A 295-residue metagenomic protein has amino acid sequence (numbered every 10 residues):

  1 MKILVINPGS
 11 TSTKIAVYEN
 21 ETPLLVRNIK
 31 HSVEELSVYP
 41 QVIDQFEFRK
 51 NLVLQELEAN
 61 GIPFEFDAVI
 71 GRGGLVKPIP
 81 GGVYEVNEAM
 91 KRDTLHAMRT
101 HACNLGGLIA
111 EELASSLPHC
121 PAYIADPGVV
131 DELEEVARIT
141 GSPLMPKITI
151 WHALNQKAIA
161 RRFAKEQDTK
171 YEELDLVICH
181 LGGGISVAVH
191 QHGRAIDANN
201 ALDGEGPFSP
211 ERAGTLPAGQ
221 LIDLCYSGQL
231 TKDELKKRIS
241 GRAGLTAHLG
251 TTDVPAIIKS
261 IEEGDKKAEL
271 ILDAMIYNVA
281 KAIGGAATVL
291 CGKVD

Functional and structural regions predicted by a protein language model:
K2-I6, F66-I70, L176-H180, S186: Short glycine-aspartate micro-motif
I3-D44: Short glycine-rich, Thr/Ser-proximal phosphate-binding strand/loop in the N-terminal lobe of ATP-dependent enzymes
F48-N60, I109, I159, N278-I283: Short, well-ordered amphipathic alpha-helical segments that serve as non-catalytic structural scaffolds within diverse
V53-D67, E166-T169, I283-V294: Phosphate/pyrophosphate-binding loops at sites that engage ATP/ADP/AMP, CoA/4′-phosphopantetheine, polyphosphate
L57-C103, P121, V129-G141: Short beta-strand-loop/turn "lid" adjacent to the catalytic site in phosphate-handling enzymes
L105-E112, I124, I139-D175, G183 (+2 more regions): Glycine-rich phosphate-binding loop plus the immediately following alpha-helix
K237-C291: Adenine-nucleotide phosphate-binding core of ATP-dependent small-molecule kinases
